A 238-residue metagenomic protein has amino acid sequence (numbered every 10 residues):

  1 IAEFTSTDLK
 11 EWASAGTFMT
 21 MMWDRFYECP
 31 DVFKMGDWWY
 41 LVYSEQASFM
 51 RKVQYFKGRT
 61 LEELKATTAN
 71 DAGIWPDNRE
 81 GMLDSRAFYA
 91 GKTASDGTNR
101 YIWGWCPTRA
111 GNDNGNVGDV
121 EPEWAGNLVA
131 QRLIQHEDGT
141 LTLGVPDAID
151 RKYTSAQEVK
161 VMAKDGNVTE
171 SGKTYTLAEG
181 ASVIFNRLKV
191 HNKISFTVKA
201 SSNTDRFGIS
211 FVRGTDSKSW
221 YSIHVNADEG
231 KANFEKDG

Functional and structural regions predicted by a protein language model:
I1-G238: Carbohydrate-active catalytic/glycan-binding domains of CAZyme proteins, especially the secreted or lumenal ectodomains
